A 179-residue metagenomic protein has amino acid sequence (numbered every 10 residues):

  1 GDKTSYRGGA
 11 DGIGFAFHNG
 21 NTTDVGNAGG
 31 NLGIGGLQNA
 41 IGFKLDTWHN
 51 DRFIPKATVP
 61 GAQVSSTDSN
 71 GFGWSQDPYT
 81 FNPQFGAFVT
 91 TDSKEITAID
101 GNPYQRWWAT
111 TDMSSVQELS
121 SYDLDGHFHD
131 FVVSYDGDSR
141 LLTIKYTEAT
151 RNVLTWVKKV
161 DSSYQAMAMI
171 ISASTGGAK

Functional and structural regions predicted by a protein language model:
G1-K179: Polar, low-complexity loop segments and adjacent catalytic/binding residues used for recognizing and processing sugar
